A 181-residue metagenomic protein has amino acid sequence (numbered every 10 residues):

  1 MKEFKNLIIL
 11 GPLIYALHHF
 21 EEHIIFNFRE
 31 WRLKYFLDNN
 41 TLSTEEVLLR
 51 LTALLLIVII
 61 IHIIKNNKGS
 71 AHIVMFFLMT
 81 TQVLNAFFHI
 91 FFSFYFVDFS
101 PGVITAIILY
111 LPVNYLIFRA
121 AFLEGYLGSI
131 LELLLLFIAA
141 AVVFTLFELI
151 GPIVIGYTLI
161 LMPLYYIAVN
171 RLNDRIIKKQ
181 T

Functional and structural regions predicted by a protein language model:
M1-I64: N-terminal topogenic module of multi-pass integral membrane proteins
F4-G11, K68-T80: Interfacial segments of alpha-helical transmembrane regions
G11, F77-L78, I104-L111, V154-Y165: Hydrophobic core segments of alpha-helical transmembrane domains in multi-pass membrane proteins
A16-E22, V83-F92, V113-I117, P163-I176: Transmembrane alpha-helical segments that form the membrane-embedded catalytic/substrate-channel core of multi-pass
L49-I63, Q82-A86, Y110, L135-A140: Core segments of transmembrane alpha-helices that mediate helix-helix packing or line hydrophobic substrate/ligand
V58-N67, V169-R175: C-terminal ends of transmembrane helices
H72-S129: Membrane-proximal helix-loop-helix units in multi-pass membrane proteins
A120-T181: Terminal transmembrane helical module of multi-pass membrane proteins
